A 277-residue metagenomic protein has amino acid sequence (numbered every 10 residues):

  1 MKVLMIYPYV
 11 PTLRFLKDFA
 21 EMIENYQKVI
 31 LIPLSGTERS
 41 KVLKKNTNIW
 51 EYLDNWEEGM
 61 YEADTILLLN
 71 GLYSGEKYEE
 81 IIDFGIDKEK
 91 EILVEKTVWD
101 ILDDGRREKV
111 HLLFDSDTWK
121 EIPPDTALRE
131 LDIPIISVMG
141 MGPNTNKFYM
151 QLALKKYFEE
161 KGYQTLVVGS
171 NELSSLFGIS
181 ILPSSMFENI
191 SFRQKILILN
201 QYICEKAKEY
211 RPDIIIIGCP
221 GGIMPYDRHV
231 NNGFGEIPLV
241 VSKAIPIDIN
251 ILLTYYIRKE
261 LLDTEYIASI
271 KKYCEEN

Functional and structural regions predicted by a protein language model:
M1-L112, N277: Long, basic/Gly/Ser/Thr-rich N-terminal segments that mediate initial subcellular attachment or targeting
P8-L13, L72-G75, V98-I101, G140-F148 (+2 more regions): Gly/Ser/Thr-rich loops at beta-strand to alpha-helix junctions that form or flank small-molecule/cofactor-binding
Y26, A63, Y163, Y210-D213 (+1 more regions): Short, high-confidence coil segments that cap the C-terminus of an alpha-helix and link into the following beta-strand
L53-W56, G71-G75, I196-K206, M224-V240: Switch II of P-loop NTPase G domains
L93-T118, I198, I214, C219-N277: Conserved catalytic-core segment of NTP-binding enzymes
E121-V168: Walker A (P-loop) phosphate-binding motif
I135, A153-Q194, E276: N-terminal phosphate/diphosphate-binding loop that engages ATP/GTP or pyrophosphate donors across diverse enzyme folds
F177-M224: Conserved nucleotide-sensing/catalytic segment adjacent to the nucleotide-binding pocket in NTP-handling enzymes
